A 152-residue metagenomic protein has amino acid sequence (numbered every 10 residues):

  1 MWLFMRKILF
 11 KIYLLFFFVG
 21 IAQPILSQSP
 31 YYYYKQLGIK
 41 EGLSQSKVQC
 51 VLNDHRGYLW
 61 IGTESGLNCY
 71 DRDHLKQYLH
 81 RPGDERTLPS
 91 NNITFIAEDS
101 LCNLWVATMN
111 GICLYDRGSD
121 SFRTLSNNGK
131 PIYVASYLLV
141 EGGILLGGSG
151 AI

Functional and structural regions predicted by a protein language model:
M1-I152: Carboxylate-rich, polar loop motifs that coordinate divalent cations or form catalytic acidic clusters
